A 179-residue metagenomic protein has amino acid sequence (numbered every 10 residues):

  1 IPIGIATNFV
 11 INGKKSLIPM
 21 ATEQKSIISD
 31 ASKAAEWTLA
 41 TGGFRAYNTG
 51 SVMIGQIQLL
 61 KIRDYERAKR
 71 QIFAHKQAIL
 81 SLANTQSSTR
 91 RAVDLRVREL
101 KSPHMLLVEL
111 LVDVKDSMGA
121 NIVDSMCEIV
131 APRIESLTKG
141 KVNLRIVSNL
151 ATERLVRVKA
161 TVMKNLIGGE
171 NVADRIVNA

Functional and structural regions predicted by a protein language model:
I1-P103, V108-L111: Small-residue-rich
A6, Y47-I57, K69-R70, D94-A179: A structural signal for small-residue-enriched, beta-sheet-centric alpha/beta enzyme cores and oligomeric scaffold folds
